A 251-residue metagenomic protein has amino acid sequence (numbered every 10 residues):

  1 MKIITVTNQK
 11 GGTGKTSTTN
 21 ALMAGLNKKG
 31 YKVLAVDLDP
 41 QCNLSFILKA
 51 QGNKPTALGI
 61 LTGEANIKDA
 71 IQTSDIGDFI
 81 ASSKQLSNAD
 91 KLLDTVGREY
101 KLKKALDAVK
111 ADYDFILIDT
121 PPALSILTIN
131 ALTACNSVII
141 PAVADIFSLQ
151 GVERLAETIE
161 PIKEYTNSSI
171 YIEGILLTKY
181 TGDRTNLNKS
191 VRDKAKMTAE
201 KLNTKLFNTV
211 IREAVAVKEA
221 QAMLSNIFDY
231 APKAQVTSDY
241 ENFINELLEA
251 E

Functional and structural regions predicted by a protein language model:
M1-E251: P-loop NTP-binding core
